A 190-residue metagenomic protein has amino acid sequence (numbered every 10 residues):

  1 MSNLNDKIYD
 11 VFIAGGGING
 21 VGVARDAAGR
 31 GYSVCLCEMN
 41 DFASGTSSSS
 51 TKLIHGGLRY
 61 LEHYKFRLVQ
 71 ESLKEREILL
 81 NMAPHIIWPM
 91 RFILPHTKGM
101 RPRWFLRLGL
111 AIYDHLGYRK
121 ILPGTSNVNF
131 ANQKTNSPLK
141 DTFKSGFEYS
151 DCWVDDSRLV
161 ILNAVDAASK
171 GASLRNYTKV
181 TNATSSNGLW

Functional and structural regions predicted by a protein language model:
L4-N19: Beta1/beta-strand and adjacent pyrophosphate-binding region of the FAD-binding site in flavoprotein oxidoreductases
G22, H55-G56, R158, L162: Short amphipathic alpha-helical face segments that pack within enzyme cores and frequently flank/anchor catalytic
A24, A28, D166-A168: Gly/Ala-rich phosphate-binding loop of Rossmann-like dinucleotide-binding domains, activating on the conserved
A28-S48: Glycine-rich FAD pyrophosphate-binding loop
K52-N136: Dinucleotide-binding Rossmann-like beta1-alpha1 core, especially the glycine-rich loop that anchors the ADP
Y113-V165: Short linear elements at protein peripheries
F147-W190: Helical element adjacent to the flavin cofactor pocket in flavoenzyme catalytic cores
